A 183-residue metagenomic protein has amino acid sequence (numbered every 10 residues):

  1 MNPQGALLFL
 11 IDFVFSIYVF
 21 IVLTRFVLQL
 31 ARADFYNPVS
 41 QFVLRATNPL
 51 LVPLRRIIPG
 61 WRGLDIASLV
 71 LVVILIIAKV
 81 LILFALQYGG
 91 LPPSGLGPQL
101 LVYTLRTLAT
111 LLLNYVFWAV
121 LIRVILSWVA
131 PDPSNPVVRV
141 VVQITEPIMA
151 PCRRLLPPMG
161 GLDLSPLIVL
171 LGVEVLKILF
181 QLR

Functional and structural regions predicted by a protein language model:
M1-R183: Selective transmembrane helix interface/packing segments
